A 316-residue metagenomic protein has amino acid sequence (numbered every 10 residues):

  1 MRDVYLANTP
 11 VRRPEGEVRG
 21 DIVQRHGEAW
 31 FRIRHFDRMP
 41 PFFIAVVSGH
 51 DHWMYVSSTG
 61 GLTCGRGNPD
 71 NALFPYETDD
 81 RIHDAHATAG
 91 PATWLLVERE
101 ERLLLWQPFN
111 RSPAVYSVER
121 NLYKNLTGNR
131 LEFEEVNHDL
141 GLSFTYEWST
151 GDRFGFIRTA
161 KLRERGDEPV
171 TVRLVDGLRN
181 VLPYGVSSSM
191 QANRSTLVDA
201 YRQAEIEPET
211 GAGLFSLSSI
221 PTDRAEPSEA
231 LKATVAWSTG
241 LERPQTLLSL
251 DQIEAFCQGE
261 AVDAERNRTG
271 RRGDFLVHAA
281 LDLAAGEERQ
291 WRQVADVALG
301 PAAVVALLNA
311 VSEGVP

Functional and structural regions predicted by a protein language model:
M1-P316: Anionic coordination/interaction segments
